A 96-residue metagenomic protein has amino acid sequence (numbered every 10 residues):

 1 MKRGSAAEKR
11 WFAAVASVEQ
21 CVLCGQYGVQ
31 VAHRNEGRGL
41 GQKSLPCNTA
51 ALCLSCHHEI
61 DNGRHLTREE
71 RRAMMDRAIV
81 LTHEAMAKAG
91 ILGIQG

Functional and structural regions predicted by a protein language model:
K2, L40-A50, H58-G96: Polybasic, low-complexity binding patches
S5-A32, S55: Short cysteine-rich loop/turn motifs with clustered Cys
F12-Q20, G37-T49: Phosphate-binding glycine-rich loops and adjacent basic patches that engage nucleotide phosphates, nucleic-acid
G28-N35, N62-L66: Short Cys/His-rich "knuckle" micro-motifs
